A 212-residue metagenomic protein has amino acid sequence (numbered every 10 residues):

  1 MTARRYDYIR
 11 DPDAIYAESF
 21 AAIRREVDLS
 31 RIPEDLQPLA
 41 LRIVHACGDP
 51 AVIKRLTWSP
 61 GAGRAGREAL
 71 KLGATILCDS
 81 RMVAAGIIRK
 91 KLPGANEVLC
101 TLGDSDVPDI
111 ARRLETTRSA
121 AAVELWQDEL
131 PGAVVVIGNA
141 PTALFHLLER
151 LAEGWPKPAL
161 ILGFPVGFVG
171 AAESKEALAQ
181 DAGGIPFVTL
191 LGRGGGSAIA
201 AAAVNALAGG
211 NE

Functional and structural regions predicted by a protein language model:
M1-E34: Charged, compositionally biased N-terminal leader segments and the immediate start of the first structured element
A22-S30, A46-P50, A69-G73, K90 (+5 more regions): Change "in soluble alpha/beta enzymes" to "in soluble alpha/beta proteins
R31-H45: N-terminal glycine-rich anion-binding loops that anchor highly charged ligand groups
A46-K54, P108-I110: Short, basic, glycine/proline-bearing loop/turn elements
K54-A69: A short, well-structured juxtamembrane/interface segment
S80-L151, P158-L162, G167, K175: Conserved mixed alpha/beta catalytic, RNA-binding, or beta-rich assembly cores of soluble enzyme, regulatory
V169-E212: C-terminal functional extensions of proteins
